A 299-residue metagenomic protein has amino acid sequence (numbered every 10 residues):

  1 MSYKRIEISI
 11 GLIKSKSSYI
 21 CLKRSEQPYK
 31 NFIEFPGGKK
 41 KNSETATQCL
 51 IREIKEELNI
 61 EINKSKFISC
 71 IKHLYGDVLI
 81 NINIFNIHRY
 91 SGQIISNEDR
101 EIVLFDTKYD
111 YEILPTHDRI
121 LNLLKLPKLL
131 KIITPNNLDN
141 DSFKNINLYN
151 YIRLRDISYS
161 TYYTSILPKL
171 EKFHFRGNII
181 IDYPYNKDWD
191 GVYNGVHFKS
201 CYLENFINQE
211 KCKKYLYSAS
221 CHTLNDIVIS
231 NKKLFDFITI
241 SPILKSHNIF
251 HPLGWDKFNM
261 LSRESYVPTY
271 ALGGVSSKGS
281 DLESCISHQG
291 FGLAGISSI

Functional and structural regions predicted by a protein language model:
M1-I20, C70: Conserved N-terminal beta-strand and adjoining loop/helix that marks the start of the Nudix/MutT-like hydrolase domain
S15-E57, N178-I180: Conserved Nudix-box catalytic region and its N-terminal flanking loop in Nudix hydrolases and closely related
P28, F32, I95-S142, N147-Y151: Nudix hydrolase/Nudix homology domain
I71-Q93, L104: Active-site-adjacent beta-strand/loop module that shapes the phosphate/pyrophosphate-binding cleft
D139-N140, R153-E210: N-terminal active-site wall of soluble small-molecule enzyme domains
I157, V196, S200-Q209, F237-P252 (+1 more regions): Glycine-rich phosphate-binding active-site loops on the catalytic face of alpha/beta enzymes
I179-G195, H222-L234, R263-L293, I299: Catalytic cores of alpha/beta
G191-S200, L216-R263: Glycine/Thr-rich beta-alpha phosphate-binding loop at enzyme active sites
